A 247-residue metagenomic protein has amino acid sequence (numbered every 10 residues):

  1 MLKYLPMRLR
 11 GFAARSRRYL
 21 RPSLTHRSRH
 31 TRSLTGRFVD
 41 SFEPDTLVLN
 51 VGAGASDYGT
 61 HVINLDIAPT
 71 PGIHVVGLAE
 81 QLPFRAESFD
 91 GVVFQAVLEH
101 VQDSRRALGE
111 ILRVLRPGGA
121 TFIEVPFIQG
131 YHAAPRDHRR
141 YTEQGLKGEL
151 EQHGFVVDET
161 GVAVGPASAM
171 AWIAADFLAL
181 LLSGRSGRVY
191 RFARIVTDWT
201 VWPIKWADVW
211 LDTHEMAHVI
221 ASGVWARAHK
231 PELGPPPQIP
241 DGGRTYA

Functional and structural regions predicted by a protein language model:
M1-V39: Class I SAM-dependent methyltransferase Rossmann-like catalytic core, especially the SAM/SAH-binding loop
P6-G11, Y19-L20, G52, F84 (+3 more regions): Short hydrophobic/aromatic-rich motifs at helix boundaries and adjacent loops
M7, A13, V48, V114-L115 (+2 more regions): Compositionally biased, low-complexity repeat tracts
H26, E99, M216: Short, surface-exposed alpha-helical recognition segments that flank or form part of ligand/macromolecule-binding
R29-S33, I73-H74, A207-W210: Short gly/ser/thr-rich secondary-structure transition/capping motifs
L34-H132, T142-K147, A228-H229: Conserved SAM-binding loop
R105-R106, E110, A120-A247: S-adenosyl-L-methionine-dependent methyltransferase catalytic module, highlighting the catalytic core
